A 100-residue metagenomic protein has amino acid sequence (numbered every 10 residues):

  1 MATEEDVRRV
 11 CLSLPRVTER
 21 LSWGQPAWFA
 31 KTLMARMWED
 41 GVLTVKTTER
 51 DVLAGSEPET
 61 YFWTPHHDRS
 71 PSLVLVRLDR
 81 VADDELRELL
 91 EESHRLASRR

Functional and structural regions predicted by a protein language model:
M1-R100: Charge-dense, helix-prone N-terminal extensions
